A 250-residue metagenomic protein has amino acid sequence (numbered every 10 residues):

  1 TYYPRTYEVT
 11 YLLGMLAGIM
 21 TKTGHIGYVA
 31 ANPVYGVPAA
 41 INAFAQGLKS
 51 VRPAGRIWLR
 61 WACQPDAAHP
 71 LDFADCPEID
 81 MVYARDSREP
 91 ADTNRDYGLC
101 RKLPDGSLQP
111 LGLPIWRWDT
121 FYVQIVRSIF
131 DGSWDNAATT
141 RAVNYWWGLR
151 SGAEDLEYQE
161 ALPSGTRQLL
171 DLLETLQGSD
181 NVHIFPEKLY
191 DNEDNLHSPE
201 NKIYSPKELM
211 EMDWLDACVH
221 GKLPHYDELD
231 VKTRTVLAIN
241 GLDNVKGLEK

Functional and structural regions predicted by a protein language model:
Y2-G24, I115-W134: Hydrophobic alpha-helical segments within soluble ligand-binding/sensing domains
V9-G55, T140-A161: An alpha-beta-alpha
H25-V29, R56-L59, D80-R85: Structural recognition of the beta-strand scaffold that forms the well-ordered cores of secreted hydrolase catalytic
N32-G36, C63-D66, S87-A91, G132: Solvent-exposed loop/turn segments at secondary-structure junctions within structured extracellular/periplasmic domains
R52-Q64: Short beta-strand elements in bilobed, periplasmic/extracellular small-molecule ligand-binding domains
A62-D75: Structural motif
A84, E89-Q168: Extracellular/periplasmic periplasmic-binding protein-like sensory domains
G132-K250: Segments of small-molecule ligand-sensing domains
